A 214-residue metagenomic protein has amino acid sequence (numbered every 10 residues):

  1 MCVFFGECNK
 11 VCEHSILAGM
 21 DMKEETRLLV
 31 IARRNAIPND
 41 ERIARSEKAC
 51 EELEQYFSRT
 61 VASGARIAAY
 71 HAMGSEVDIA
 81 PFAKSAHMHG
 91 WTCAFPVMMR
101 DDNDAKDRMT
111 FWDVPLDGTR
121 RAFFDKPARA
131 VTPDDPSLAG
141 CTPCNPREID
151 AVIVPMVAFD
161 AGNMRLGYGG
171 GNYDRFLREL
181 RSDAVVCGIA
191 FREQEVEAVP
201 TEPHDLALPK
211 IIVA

Functional and structural regions predicted by a protein language model:
F4-D21, E25, A32-N39, A139-V152 (+2 more regions): Surface-exposed, charge/polar-rich loops and edge strands
I16-R147: N-terminal active-site beta-alpha-beta segment that forms phosphate/nucleotide-binding and substrate-recognition loops
T60, G74, N172, L177-L180: Generic alpha-helical secondary structure signal
H71, V97, D113, M156 (+2 more regions): Short, structured patches in soluble enzyme cores that scaffold and shape functional sites
M73-S75, V157-A161: Short glycine-rich anion-binding loops that position phosphate/pyrophosphate groups of nucleotides and phosphorylated
P133, V154-M156: Short N-terminal helix-initiation segments at or just after the protein's N-terminus
